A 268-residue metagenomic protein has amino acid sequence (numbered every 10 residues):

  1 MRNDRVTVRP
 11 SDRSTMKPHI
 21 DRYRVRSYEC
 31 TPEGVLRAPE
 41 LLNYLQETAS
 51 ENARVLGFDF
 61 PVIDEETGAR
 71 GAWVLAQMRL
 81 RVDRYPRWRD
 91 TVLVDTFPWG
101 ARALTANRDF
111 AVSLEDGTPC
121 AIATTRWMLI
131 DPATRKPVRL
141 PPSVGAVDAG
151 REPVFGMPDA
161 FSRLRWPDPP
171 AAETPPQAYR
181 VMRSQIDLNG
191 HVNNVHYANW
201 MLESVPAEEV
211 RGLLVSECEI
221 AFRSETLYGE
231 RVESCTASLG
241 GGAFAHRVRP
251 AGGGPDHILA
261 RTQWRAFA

Functional and structural regions predicted by a protein language model:
V6-L75, I122-T124, I130-S216: Hot-dog-fold acyl-thioester-processing enzymes
V6-M16, I20, R79-R165, F222 (+2 more regions): HotDog/MaoC-like acyl-thioester-processing domains
E173-F267: Acidic/His-leaning functional-site neighborhoods
